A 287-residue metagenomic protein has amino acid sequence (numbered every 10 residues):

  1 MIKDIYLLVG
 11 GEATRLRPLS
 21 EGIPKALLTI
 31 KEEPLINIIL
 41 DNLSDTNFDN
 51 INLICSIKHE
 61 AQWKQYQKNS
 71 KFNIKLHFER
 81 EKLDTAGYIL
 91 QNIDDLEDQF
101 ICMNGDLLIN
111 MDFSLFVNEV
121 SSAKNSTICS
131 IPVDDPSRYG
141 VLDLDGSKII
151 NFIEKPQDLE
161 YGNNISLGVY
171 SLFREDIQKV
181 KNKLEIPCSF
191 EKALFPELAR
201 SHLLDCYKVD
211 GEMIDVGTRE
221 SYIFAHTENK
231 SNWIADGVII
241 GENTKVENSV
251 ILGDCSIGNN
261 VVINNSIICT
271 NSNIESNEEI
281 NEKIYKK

Functional and structural regions predicted by a protein language model:
M1-L8, R15, T29, E33-L115 (+3 more regions): Conserved N-terminal catalytic core of the sugar/cofactor nucleotidyltransferase
P18-E21, K155: Conserved catalytic-core motifs of eukaryotic protein kinase domains, centered on the activation segment
E21-L27: Short glycine-enriched, charge-decorated loop/helix-capping segments at active-site entrances that position
L27, V141-L144, F195, C206: A structural signal for short hydrophobic beta-strand segments in well-ordered beta-sheet cores
T29, S130, D143, S171-F173 (+1 more regions): Short, well-ordered beta-strand micro-motif
F100-I101, L108, S114-S121, D134-P136 (+1 more regions): Catalytic-core segments of class I nucleotidyltransferases/pyrophosphorylases that form NMP-activated intermediates
T127-V141: Short beta-strand-to-loop element that shapes/binds the nucleotide-sugar donor at the catalytic cleft/hinge
N232-K287: Structural signal for interior beta-strand "rungs" in well-ordered beta-sheet cores of soluble enzyme domains
